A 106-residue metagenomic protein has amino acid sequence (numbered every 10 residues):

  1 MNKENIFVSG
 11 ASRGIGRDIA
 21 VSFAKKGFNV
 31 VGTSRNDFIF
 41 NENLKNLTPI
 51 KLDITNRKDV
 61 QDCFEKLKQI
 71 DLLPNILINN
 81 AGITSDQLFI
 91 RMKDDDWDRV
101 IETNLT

Functional and structural regions predicted by a protein language model:
N5-V8, L77-I78: Conserved hydrophobic beta-strands of the Rossmann-like cofactor-binding core in SDR/related NAD(P)H-dependent
S12-R13: Conserved glycine-rich cofactor-binding loop
F23: Aromatic pocket-lining residues of Rossmann-like dinucleotide-binding sites
K26-N41: Conserved glycine-rich Rossmann-like NAD(P)H-binding loop of the short-chain dehydrogenase/reductase
L52-C63, D94: The beta1-alpha1 cofactor-binding region of Rossmann-like NAD(H)/NADP(H)-dependent oxidoreductases
N80-S85: Conserved NAD(P)H cofactor-binding loop of Rossmann-fold oxidoreductase domains
L88-F89, D96-I101: Substrate-binding pocket helix/loop in short-chain dehydrogenase/reductase
